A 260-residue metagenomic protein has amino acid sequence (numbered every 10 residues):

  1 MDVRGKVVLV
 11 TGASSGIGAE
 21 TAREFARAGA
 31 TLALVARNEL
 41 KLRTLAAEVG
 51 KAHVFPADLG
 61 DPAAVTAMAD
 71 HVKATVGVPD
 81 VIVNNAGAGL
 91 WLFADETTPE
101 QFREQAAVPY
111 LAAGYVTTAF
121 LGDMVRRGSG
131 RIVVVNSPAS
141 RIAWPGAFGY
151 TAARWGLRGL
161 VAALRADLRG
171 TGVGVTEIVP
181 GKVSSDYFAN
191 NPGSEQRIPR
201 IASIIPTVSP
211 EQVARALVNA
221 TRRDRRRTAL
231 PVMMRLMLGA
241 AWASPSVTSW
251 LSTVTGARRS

Functional and structural regions predicted by a protein language model:
S14-S15: Conserved glycine-rich cofactor-binding loop
A30-L45: Conserved glycine-rich Rossmann-like NAD(P)H-binding loop of the short-chain dehydrogenase/reductase
A57-A67, P99: The beta1-alpha1 cofactor-binding region of Rossmann-like NAD(H)/NADP(H)-dependent oxidoreductases
F93-A94, T98-R103: Substrate-binding pocket helix/loop in short-chain dehydrogenase/reductase
T117, A153: Active-site helix of classical SDR
S137: Residue(s) in the substrate-gating loop at a strand-loop-helix junction that position the organic substrate next
A166-V232: SDR active-site lid
